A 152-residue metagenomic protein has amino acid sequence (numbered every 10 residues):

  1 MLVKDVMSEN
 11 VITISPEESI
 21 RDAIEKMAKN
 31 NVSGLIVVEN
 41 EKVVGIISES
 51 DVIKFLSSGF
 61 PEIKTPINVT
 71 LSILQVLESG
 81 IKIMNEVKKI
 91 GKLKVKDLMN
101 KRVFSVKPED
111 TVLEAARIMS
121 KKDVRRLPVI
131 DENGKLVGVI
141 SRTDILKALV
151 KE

Functional and structural regions predicted by a protein language model:
M1-K26, V32, V37-E39, V43-V44 (+3 more regions): Bateman/CBS regulatory modules and CBS-like beta-alpha motifs in cytosolic regions of diverse proteins
T13, G59-E62, V76, K122-R125: Hydrophobic alpha-helical segments with strong N-terminal bias
N30-N31, D123: Short, basic and Ser/Thr-rich N-terminal targeting/leader segments
N31-P61: Generic detector of contiguous secondary-structure segments
I46-S50, G138-I145: Short hydrophobic beta-strand motif reused across regulatory alpha/beta modules
I53-N68, L146-E152: A short, polar/charged loop-to-alpha-helix boundary motif
K122-R126, R142-E152: Gly/Ser-rich helix-loop-strand patches that form or flank binding pockets for ribonucleotide-derived cofactors
D131-E132, A148: A periodicity- and composition-biased signal for non-globular, repetitive helical segments
